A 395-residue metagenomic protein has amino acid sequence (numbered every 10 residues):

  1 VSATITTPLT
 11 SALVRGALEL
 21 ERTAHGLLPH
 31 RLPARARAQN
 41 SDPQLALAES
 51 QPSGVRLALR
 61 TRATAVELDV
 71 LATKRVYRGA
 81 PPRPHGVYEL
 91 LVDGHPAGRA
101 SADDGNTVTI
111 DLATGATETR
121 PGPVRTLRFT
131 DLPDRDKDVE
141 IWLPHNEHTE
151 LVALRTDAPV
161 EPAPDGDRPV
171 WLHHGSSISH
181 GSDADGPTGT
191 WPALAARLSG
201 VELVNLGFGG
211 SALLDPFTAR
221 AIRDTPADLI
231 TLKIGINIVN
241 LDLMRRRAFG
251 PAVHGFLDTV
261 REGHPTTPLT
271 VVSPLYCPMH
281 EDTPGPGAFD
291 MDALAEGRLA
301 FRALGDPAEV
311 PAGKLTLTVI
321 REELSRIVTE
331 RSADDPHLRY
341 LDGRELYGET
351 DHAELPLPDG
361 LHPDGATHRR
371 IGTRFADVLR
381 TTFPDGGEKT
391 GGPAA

Functional and structural regions predicted by a protein language model:
V1-V170, M291, R380-A395: N-terminal secretory targeting modules
L68, H174-G175, V272: Short hydrophobic segments within beta-strands
L132-P133, V139-P226: Serine-esterase "nucleophile elbow" of acetyl-processing enzymes
W191, F249-F256, I320-I327: A general structural detector for well-ordered alpha-helical segments in enzyme core domains, enriched
A195, L214-E262, T270, P274-P284 (+2 more regions): Oxyanion-hole/transition-state-stabilizing segment in secreted/luminal serine hydrolases and related acyltransferases
G200-E202, P226-L229, H264-L269, D335-L338: Loop/turn elements at helix/coil->beta-strand transitions in domains of secreted/extracellular proteins
N205-A212, N240, G360-P363: Acidic/histidine-rich helix-loop elements that form or flank divalent-metal/phosphate-binding sites at the catalytic
P278-A395: Catalytic His-Asp segment of secreted/periplasmic serine-dependent ester chemistry enzymes
